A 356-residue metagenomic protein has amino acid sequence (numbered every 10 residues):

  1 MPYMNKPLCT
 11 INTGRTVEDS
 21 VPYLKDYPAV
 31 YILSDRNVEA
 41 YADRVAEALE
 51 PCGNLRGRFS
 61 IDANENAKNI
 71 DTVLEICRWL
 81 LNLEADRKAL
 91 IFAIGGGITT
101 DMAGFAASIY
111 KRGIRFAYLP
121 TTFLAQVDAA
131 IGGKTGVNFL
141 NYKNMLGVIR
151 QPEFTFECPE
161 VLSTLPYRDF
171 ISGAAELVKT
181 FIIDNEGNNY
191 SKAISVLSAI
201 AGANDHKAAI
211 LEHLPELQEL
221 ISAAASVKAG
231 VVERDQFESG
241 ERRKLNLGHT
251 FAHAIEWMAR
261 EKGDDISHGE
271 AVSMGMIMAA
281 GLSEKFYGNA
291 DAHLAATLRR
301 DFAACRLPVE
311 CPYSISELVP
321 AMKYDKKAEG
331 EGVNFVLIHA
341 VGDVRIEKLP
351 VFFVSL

Functional and structural regions predicted by a protein language model:
M1-L90: ATP/NTP phosphate-donor binding region
A63-N64, I94-G96, L247-G248: Glycine-rich beta-strand-to-loop/alpha-helix junction loops that act as flexible
N82, Q151-Y167, A175-G187, G202 (+5 more regions): Generic secondary-structure signature for well-ordered alpha-helical cores
I98-F105, Q126, H253-A254: Short glycine/serine/threonine-rich phosphate/pyrophosphate-binding segments that cradle anionic phosphate groups
F105-I200: A glycine/threonine-rich phosphate-anchoring loop and its flanking beta-alpha core in nucleotide/phosphate-binding
A175-L177, N289-L356: C-terminal charged capping/lid subdomain of soluble metabolic enzymes
D205-S316: Active-site segments that bind and position negatively charged phosphate/pyrophosphate groups
